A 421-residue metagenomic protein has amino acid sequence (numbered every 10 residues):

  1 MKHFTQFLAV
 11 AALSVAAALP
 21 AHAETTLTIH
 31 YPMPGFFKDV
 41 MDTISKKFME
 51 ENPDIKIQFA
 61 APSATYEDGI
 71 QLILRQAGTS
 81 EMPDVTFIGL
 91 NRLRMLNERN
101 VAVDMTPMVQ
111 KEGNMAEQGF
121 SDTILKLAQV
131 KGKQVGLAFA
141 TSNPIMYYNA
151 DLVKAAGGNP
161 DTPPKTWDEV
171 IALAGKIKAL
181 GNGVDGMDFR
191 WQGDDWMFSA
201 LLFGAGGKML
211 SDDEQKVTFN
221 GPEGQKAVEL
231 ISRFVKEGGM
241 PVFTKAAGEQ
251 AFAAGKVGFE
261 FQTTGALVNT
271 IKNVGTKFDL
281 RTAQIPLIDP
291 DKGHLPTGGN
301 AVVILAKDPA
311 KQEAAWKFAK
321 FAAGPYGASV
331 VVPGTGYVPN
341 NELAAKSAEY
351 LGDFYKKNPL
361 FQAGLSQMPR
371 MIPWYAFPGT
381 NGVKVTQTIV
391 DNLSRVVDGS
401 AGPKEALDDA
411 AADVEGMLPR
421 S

Functional and structural regions predicted by a protein language model:
E24-G35, I55-A60, D84-V85, V135 (+2 more regions): Short, well-ordered beta-strand elements
T43, K47-F120, A155-G157, K165 (+4 more regions): Extracytoplasmic "Venus flytrap"/periplasmic binding protein-like
L90-N143, I171, L201, G275 (+2 more regions): Hinge/lid segment of periplasmic solute-binding proteins
P107-Q110, E249, G265-V268, V302-V383 (+1 more regions): Mature extracytoplasmic/periplasmic domains
V130-F139, P144, K154, D168-K216 (+2 more regions): Extracytoplasmic/periplasmic solute-binding protein
I171-K178, D213-V242, I285: Glycine-centered hinge/linker elements that transmit conformational signals in sensory and ligand-binding systems
M197-A200, V228-K311: Extracytoplasmic/periplasmic substrate-binding proteins
P359-D413: C-terminal capping/gating helix-and-loop segments adjacent to ligand/active sites or protein-protein/ligand interfaces
